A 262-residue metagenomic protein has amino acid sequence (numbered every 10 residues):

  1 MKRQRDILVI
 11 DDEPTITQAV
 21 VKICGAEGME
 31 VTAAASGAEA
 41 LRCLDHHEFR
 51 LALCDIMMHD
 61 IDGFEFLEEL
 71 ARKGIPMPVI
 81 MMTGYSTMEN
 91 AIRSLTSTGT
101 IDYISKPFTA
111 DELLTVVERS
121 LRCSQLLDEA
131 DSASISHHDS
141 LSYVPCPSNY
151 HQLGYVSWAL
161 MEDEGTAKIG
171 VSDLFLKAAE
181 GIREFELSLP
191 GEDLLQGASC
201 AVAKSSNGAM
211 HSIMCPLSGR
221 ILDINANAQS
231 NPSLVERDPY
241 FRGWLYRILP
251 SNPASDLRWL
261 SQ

Functional and structural regions predicted by a protein language model:
K2-R5, P14-T32, H46: Two-component/phosphorelay signaling modules centered on CheY-like receiver
I10, D55: Active-site residues of response regulator receiver
T17, H59, T83: The feature encodes the CheY-like receiver
A33-R42, G63: Helix N-cap/capping motif at the beta->alpha junctions
R42, F64-P76: Short amphipathic alpha-helix used as the core "switch/output" element in two-component signaling
H47-L53: Active-site beta3 strand of CheY-like receiver
T100-I101: Primary mode marks residue(s) on the alpha4-beta5-alpha5 output face of response regulator receiver
F108-V117: C-terminal output helix
